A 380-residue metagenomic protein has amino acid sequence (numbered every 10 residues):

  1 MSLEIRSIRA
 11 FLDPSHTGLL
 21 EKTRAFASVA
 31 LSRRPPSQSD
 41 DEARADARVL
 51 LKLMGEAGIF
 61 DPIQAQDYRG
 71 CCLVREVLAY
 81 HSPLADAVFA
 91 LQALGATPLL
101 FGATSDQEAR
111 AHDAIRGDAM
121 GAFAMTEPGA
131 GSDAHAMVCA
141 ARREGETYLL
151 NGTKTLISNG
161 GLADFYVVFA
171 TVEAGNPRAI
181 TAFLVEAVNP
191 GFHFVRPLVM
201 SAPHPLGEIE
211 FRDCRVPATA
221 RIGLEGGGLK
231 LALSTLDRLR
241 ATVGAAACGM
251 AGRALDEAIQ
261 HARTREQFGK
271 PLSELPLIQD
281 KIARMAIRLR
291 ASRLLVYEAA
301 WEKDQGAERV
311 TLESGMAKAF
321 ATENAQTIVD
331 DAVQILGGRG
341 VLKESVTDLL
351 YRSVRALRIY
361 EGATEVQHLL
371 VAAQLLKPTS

Functional and structural regions predicted by a protein language model:
M1-Y80, G117, R143-Y148, T235-S380: Alpha-helical interface subdomain recognition
Q64, P83-D106, G131-A134: N-terminal glycine-rich flavin-associated loop
L73-A79, V185-N189, D213-R215: Short Ser/Thr-interspersed hydrophobic loop/turn segments at strand-loop and sheet-helix junctions that line or gate
V88-F89, G129-S132, L156-N159, V172-A174 (+1 more regions): Short Gly/Pro-enriched turn/cap motifs at secondary-structure boundaries
G117-T126: A short, Trp-centered hydrophobic/proline-enriched beta-strand micro-motif
A136, V188-P217: Flexible, small-/acidic-enriched active-site or ligand-binding loops
N151-H193: A short core secondary-structure module
G207-S234: A short, charged helix-loop
